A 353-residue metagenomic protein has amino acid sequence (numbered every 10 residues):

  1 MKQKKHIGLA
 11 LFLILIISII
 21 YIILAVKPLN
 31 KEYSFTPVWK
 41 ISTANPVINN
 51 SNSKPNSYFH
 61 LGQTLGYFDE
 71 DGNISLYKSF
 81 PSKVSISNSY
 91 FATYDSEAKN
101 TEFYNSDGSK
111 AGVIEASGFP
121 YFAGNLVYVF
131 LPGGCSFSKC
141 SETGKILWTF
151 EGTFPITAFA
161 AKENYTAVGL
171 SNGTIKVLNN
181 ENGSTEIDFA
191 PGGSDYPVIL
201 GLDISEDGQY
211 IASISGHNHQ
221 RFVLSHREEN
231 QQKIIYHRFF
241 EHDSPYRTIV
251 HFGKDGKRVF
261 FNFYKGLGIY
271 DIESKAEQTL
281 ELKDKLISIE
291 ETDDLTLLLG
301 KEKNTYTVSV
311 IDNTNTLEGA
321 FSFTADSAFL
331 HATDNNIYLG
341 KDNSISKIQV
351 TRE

Functional and structural regions predicted by a protein language model:
M1-I114, C135-C140: N-terminal "mature head" segments of proteins
E32-T43, D71-F80, N105-E115, G144-E151 (+4 more regions): A short beta-strand motif characteristic of beta-propeller blades
T43-S53, K78-Y90, V113-L126, E151-E163 (+4 more regions): Repeated scaffold domains used in trafficking and secretory/extracellular systems, primarily beta-propellers
S57, F91, V127-Y128, T166 (+4 more regions): Hydrophobic beta-strand positions that form the internal "hydrophobic ladder" of WD40/Gbeta-like beta-propeller blades
Q63-F68, A98-Y104, G134-S138, G173-L178 (+4 more regions): Structural motif
S89-I199: Non-cytosolic head/periplasmic domains of membrane-anchored proteins
T157-K275, T279-L280: Acidic, serine/threonine- and glycine-rich low-complexity intrinsically disordered segments that serve as flexible
L267-E353: Hydrophilic extracytoplasmic domains
